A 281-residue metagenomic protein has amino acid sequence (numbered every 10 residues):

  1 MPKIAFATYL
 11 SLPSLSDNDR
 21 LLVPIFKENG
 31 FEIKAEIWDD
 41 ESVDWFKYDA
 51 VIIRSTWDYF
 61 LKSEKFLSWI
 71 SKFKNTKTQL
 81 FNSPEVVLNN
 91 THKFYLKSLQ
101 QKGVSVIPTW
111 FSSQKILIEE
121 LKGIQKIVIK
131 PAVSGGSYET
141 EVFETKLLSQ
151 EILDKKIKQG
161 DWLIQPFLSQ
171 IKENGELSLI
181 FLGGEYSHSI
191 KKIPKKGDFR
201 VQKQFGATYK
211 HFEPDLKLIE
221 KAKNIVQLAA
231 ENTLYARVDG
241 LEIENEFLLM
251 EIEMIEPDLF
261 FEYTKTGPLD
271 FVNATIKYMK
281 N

Functional and structural regions predicted by a protein language model:
P2-T8, I70-K77, S83-N174, L216-I219: Active-site nucleotide/adenylate-binding loops and adjacent lid/helix of ATP-dependent enzymes
L10-P108: Conserved N-proximal alpha/beta basic substrate-recognition cap immediately N-terminal to, or forming the N-lobe
S11, W57-D58, S134, S169-Q170 (+2 more regions): Short, solvent-exposed loop/turn segments at secondary-structure junctions
D44-D49, E120-I124, I243-L248: A short, glycine/Asx- and small/polar-enriched loop/turn that sits immediately N-terminal to a beta-strand
Y48-I53, K130, S178-F181, E246-D258: A short beta-strand motif that forms the metal-chelation/ATP-contact edge of phosphoryl-transfer active sites
I107, Y138, G175-L177, A236-V238 (+1 more regions): Change "...and in nucleic-acid phosphodiester-cleaving endonucleases..." to "...and in nucleic-acid processing enzymes
E144-V226, A230, L241, L248: Phosphate-binding site of ATP-dependent enzymes
L216-N281: ATP-dependent carboxylate activation and anion-phosphoryl transfer catalytic cores that bind Mg-ATP to form
